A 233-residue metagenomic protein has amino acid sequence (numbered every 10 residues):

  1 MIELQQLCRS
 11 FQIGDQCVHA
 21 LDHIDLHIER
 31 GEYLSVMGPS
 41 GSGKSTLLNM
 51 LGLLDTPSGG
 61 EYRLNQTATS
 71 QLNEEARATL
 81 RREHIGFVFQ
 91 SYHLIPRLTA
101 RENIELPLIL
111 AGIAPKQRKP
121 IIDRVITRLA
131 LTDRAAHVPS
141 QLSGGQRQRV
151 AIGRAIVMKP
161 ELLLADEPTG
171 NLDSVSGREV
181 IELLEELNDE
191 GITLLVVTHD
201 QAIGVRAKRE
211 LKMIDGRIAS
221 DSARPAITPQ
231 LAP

Functional and structural regions predicted by a protein language model:
M1-M213: ABC family nucleotide-binding domain
M1-S10, S220-P233: ABC-family P-loop ATPase nucleotide-binding domain
E210-A223: H-loop (His-switch) and adjacent beta-strand-loop-beta switch element of ABC-type ATPase nucleotide-binding domains
